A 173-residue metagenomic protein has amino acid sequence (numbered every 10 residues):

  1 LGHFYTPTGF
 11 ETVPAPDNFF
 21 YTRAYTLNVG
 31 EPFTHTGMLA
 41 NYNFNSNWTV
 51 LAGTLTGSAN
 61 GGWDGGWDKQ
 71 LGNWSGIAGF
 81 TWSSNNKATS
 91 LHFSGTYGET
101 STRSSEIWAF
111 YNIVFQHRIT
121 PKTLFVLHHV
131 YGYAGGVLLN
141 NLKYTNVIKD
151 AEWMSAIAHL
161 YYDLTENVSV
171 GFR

Functional and structural regions predicted by a protein language model:
G2-T81, H92-E99: Surface-exposed coil loops of outer-membrane beta-barrel proteins
L71-N73, A78-R173: Detector for outer-membrane/organellar transmembrane beta-barrel domains, recognizing the amphipathic beta-strand
